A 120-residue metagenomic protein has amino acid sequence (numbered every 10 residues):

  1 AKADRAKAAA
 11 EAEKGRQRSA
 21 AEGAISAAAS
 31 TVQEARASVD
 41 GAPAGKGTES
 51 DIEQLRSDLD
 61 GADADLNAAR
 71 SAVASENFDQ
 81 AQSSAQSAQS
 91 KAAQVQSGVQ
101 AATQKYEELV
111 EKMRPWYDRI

Functional and structural regions predicted by a protein language model:
A1-I120: Long, charged/polar, soluble alpha-helical segments
